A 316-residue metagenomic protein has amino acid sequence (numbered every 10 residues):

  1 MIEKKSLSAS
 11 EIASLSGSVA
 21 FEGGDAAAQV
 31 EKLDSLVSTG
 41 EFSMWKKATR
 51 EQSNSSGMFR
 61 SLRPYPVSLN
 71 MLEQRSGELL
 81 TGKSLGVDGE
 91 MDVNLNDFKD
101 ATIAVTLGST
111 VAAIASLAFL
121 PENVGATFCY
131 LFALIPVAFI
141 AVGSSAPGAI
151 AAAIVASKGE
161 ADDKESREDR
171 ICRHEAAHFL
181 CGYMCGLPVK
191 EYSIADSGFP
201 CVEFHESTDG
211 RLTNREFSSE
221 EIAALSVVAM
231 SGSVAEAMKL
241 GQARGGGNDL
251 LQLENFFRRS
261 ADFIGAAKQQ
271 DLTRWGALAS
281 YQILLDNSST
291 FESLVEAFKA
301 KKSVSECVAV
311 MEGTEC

Functional and structural regions predicted by a protein language model:
K4-S6: Intrinsic disorder/low-complexity segments enriched in polar/small residues
S8-C316: Soluble catalytic regions of large protease machineries
